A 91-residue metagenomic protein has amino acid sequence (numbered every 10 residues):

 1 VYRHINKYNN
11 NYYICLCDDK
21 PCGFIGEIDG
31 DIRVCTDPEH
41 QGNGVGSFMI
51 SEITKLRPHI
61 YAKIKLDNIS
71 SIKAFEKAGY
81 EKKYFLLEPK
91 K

Functional and structural regions predicted by a protein language model:
V1-N11: Active-site rim helix/loop that mediates acceptor-substrate recognition in acyltransferases
Y8-N9, E27-D31, T54-Y61: Short glycine/proline-enriched coil/turn segments at helix->beta-strand junctions
N10-G23: Conserved beta-hairpin
D31-N43, I64-K65: A short, internal acetyl-CoA/4′-phosphopantetheine-binding micro-motif in the GNAT/acyltransferase core
G42-L56, I69-K77: Conserved acetyl-CoA-binding loop-helix of GNAT-fold acetyltransferases
A62-E81, E88-K90: Conserved beta-strand-loop-alpha-helix junction that forms the acyl-donor binding cleft
